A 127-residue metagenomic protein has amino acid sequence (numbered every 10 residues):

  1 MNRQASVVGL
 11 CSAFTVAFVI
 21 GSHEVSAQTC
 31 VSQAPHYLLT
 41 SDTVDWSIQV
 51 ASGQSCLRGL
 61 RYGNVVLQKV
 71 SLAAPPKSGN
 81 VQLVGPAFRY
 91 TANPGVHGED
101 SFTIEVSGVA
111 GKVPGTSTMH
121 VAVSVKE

Functional and structural regions predicted by a protein language model:
M1-C11: Bacterial N-terminal signal peptides that target proteins for export
G9-V19: Bacterial N-terminal signal peptides
I20-A27: Sec/Tat signal peptide C-region and signal peptidase I cleavage site
A27-D45: N-terminal edge beta-strand
Q28, A110-E127: C-terminal edge beta-strand
I48-A87: Surface-exposed or secretory-pathway low-complexity segments enriched in glycine-proline and Ser/Thr/acidic residues
A87-H97: Extracellular/luminal low-complexity segments enriched in Ser/Thr/Pro
G98-A110: A short beta-strand micro-motif common to beta-rich folds, especially ectodomain repeats
